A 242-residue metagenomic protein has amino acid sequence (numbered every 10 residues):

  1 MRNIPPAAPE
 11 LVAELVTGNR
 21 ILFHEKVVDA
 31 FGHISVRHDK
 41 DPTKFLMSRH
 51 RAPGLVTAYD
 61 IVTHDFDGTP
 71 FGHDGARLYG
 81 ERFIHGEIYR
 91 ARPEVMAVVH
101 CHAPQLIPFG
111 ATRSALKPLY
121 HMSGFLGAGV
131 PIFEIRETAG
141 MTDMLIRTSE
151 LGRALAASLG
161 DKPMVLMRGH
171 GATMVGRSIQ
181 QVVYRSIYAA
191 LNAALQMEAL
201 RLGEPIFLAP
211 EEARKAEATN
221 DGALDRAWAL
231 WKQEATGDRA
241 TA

Functional and structural regions predicted by a protein language model:
M1-A242: Glycine-rich flexible loops
